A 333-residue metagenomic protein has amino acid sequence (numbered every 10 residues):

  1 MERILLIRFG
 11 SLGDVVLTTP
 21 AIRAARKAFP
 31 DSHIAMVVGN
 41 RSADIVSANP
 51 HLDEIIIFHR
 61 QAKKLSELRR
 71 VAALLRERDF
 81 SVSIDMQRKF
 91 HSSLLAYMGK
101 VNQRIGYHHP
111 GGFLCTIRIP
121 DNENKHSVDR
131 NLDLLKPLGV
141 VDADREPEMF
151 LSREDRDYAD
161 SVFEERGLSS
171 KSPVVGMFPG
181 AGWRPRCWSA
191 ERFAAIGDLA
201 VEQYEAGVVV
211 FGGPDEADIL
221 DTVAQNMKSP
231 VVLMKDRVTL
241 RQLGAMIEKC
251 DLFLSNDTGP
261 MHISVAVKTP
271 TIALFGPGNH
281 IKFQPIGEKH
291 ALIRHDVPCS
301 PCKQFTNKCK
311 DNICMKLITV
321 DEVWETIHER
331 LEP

Functional and structural regions predicted by a protein language model:
M1-P333: Catalytic machinery of carbohydrate-active enzymes, primarily nucleotide-sugar-dependent glycosyltransferases
